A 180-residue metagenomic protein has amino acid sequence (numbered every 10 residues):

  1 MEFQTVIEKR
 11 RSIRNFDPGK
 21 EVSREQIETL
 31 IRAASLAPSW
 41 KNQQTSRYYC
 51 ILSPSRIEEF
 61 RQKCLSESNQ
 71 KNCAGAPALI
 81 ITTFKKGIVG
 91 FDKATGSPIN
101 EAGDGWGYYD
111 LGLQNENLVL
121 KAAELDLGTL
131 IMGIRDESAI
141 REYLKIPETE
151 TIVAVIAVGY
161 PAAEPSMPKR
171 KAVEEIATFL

Functional and structural regions predicted by a protein language model:
T5-I13, P18-E21, I88, A94 (+1 more regions): C-terminal helix-cap and adjacent tail motif
R14-I27, I31-L36: An N-terminal domain-cap segment
Q26, N42-L111: Glycine/small-residue-rich phosphate/adenosyl-binding loop
L30, A34-S35, I80, T95 (+1 more regions): Small-aliphatic-rich amphipathic alpha-helix that forms the alpha element of a beta-alpha
Q43-S46, L127, V153: Short secondary-structure junction motifs
Q70-I80, K145-M167: A glycine-rich helix N-cap at a beta->alpha junction
F84, I134, Y160: Short secondary-structure boundary segments
